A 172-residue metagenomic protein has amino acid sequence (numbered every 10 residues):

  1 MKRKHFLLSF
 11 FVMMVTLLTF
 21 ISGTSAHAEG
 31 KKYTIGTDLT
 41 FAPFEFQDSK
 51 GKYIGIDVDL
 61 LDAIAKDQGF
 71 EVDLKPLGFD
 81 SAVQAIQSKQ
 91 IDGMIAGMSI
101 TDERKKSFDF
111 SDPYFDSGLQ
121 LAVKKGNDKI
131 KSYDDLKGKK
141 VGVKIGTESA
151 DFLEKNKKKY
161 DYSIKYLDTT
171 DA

Functional and structural regions predicted by a protein language model:
H5-A26: Sec-dependent N-terminal signal peptides of Gram-positive bacterial secreted proteins and lipoproteins
E29-M98, K165: Extracytoplasmic small-molecule ligand-binding "clamshell" domains of the periplasmic binding protein/Venus flytrap
T34-D38, A122, K140-G142: Short, well-ordered beta-strand segments
T40-A42, D80-S81, S99-E103, N127-K129 (+2 more regions): Solvent-exposed loop/turn segments at secondary-structure junctions within structured extracellular/periplasmic domains
D102-P113, K158-D161: Ligand-binding "clamshell"
F108-Q120, D135, T170-D171: Short Pro/Gly-enriched coil loops immediately N-terminal to beta-strands
K124-V141: Flexible hinge/capping segments at coil-to-helix
G142-K157: Secondary-structure junction motif
